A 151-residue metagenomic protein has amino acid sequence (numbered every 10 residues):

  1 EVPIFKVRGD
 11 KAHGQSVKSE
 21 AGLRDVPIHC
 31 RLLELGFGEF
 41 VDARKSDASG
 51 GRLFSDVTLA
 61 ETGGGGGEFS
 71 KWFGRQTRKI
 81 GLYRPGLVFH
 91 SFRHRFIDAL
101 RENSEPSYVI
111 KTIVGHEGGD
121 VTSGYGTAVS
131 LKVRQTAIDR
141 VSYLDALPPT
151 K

Functional and structural regions predicted by a protein language model:
E1, F37-A48: Proline-centered turn/helix-capping motifs that create local helix->coil transitions or kinks
E1-G36: Conserved tyrosine-mediated DNA breakage-rejoining catalytic core shared by Y-recombinases
R8-G9, H29, S55-T58, G126: Residue-level detector of conserved, well-ordered beta-strand and adjacent loop positions that form binding/recognition
G9-K11, G22-R24, D42-D47, P149-T150: Extended, non-catalytic subsegments within catalytic or DNA/protein-binding/adaptor domains
V17, F54, T122-Y125: Short clusters of hydrophobic/aromatic residues that line enzyme substrate/ligand-binding pockets
V26, A43-R52, L59-G63, G67-T112 (+1 more regions): Short, basic (Lys/Arg/His-rich) helix/loop patches that form interaction surfaces in the mid-to-C-terminal regions
R31, G38, G51, D56-L59: Helicase-associated low-complexity regulatory tails and linkers flanking the ATPase motor
L59, V114-T150: Catalytic-site neighborhood detector that most strongly recognizes the C-terminal catalytic loop/helix of tyrosine
